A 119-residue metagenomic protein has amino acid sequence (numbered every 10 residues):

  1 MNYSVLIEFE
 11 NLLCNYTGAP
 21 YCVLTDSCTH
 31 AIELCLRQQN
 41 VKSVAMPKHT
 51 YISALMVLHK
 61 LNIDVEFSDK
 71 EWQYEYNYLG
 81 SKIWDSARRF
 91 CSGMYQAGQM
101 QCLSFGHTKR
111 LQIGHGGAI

Functional and structural regions predicted by a protein language model:
M1-S4: N-terminal "arm"/small-domain region of PLP-dependent enzymes with the aminotransferase-like
I7-V44, V57-K60: Phosphate-binding glycine-rich loop
Y21, S43, G80, Q99-M100: Short acidic donor-binding loop at the edge of a beta-strand
L24, F67, C102-S104: Structural signal for conserved beta-strand scaffold positions within catalytic alpha/beta enzyme cores
T25, T29, I52, L111: Glycine-rich phosphate-binding loop at the start of an alpha helix
L34-G93: PLP-dependent aminotransferase-like
S81-G114: Conserved active-site segment immediately N-terminal to the catalytic lysine that forms the internal aldimine
G117-I119: Short glycine- and hydrophobic/aromatic-rich loop-to-beta-strand nucleating segment in the catalytic cores
